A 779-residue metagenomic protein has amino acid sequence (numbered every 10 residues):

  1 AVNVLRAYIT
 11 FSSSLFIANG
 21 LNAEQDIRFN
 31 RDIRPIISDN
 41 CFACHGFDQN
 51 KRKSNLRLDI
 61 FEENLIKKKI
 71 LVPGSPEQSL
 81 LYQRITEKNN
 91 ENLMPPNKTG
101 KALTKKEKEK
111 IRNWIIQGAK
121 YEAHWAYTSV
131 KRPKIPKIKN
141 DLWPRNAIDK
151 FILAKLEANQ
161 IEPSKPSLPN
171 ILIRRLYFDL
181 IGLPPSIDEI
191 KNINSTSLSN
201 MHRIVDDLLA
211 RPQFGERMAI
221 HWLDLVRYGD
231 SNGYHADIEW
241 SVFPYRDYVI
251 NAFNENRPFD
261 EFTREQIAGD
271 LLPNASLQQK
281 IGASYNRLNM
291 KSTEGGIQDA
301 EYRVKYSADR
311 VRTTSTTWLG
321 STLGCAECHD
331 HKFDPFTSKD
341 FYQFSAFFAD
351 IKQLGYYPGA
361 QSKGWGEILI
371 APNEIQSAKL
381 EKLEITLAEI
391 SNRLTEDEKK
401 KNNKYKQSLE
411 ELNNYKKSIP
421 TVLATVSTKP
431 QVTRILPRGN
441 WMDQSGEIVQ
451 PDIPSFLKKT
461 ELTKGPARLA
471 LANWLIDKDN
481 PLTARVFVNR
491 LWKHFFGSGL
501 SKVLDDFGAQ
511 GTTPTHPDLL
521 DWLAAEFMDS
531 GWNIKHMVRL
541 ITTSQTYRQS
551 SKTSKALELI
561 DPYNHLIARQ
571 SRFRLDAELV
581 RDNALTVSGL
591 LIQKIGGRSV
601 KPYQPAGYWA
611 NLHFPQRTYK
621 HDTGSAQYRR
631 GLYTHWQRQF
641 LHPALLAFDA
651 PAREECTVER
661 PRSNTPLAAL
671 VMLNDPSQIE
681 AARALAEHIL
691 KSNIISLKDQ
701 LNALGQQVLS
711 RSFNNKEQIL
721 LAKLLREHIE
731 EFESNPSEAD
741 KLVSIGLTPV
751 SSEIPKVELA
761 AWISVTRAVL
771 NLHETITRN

Functional and structural regions predicted by a protein language model:
A1-V4: N-terminal secretory signal peptides that target proteins for export/translocation
R6-A18: Bacterial N-terminal signal peptides
N22-A154, N170-R175, P185-K191, S231 (+6 more regions): Solvent-exposed helix-loop boundary motif
N92, Y234, E255, A283-R434 (+1 more regions): Active-site histidine-acidic residue metal-binding/catalytic motifs, centered on HxH/HExxH-like signatures
K139-R175, D179-Q213, R227-A275, D334-P335 (+7 more regions): Primarily short, surface-exposed interaction patches in extracytoplasmic proteins
T766: Aromatic-residue-lined binding/catalytic grooves and analogous aromatic/hydrophobic interfacial grooves in multimeric
